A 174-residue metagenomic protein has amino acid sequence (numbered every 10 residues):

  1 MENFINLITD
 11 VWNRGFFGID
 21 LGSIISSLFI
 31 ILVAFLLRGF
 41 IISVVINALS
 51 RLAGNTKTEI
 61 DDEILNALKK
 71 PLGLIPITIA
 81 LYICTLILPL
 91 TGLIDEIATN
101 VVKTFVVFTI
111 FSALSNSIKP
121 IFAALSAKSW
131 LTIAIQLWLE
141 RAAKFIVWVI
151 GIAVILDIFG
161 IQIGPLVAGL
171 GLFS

Functional and structural regions predicted by a protein language model:
M1-L21: Short, strongly hydrophobic alpha-helical membrane anchors
G22-S174: Hydrophobic alpha-helical transmembrane segments and their immediate juxtamembrane helical boundaries in integral
